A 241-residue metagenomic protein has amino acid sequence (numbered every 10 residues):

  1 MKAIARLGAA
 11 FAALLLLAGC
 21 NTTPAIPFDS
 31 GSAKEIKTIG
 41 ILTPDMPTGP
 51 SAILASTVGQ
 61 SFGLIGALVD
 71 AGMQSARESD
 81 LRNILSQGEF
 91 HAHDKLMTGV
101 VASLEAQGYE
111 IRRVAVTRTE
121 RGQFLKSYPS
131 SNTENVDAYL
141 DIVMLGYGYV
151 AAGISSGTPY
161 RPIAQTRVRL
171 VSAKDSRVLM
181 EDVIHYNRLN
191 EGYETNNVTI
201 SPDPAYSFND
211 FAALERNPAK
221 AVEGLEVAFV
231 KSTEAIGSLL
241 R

Functional and structural regions predicted by a protein language model:
M1-F11: Bacterial N-terminal signal peptides that target proteins for export
L14-L17: Bacterial Sec-type N-terminal signal peptides, specifically the leucine/valine-rich hydrophobic h-region
C20-K37, L42-G49, T158, A173-R241: C-terminal/domain-edge helix-coil "capping" segments
C20-Y109, E234-R241: A structural "domain/chain start" motif
N21-I26, R118-D175: Surface-exposed short loop/turn segments
E35-T38, Q107, A138, Y160-T166 (+1 more regions): Envelope-exposed proteins and targeting segments
M97, S103-A106, I111, Y139-V143 (+1 more regions): Mid-length scaffold segments of soluble, non-membrane domains
E105-F124: Short beta-strand->alpha-helix linker/helix-N-cap micro-motif that forms a surface specificity/interaction loop
